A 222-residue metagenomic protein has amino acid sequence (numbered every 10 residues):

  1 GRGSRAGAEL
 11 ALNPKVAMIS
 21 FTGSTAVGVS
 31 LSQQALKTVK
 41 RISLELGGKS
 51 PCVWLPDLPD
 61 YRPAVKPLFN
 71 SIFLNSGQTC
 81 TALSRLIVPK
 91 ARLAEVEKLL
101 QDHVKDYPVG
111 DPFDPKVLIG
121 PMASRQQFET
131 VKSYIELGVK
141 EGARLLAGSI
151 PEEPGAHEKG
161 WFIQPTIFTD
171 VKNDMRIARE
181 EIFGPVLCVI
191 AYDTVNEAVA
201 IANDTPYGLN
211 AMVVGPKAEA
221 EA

Functional and structural regions predicted by a protein language model:
G1, W54, V189-D193: Short acidic-hydrophobic, aromatic-tinged amphipathic segments that line or gate anion-handling sites
G1-A17: A structured beta-alpha segment of the ubiquitous adenosine-cofactor-binding alpha/beta core
V16-I19, G208-A211: Short active-site oxyanion
M18, S24-K172, T194-N196, A200-A202 (+1 more regions): ALDH superfamily catalytic-core signature
S124, C188-D193, V213-V214: A structural signal for short, well-ordered beta-strand elements
A178: Short, solvent-exposed loop/beta-turn-alpha elements that line the ligand-binding surface or hinge of extracytoplasmic
P185: Glycine-rich nucleotide-phosphate-binding loops and adjacent flexible coil segments
